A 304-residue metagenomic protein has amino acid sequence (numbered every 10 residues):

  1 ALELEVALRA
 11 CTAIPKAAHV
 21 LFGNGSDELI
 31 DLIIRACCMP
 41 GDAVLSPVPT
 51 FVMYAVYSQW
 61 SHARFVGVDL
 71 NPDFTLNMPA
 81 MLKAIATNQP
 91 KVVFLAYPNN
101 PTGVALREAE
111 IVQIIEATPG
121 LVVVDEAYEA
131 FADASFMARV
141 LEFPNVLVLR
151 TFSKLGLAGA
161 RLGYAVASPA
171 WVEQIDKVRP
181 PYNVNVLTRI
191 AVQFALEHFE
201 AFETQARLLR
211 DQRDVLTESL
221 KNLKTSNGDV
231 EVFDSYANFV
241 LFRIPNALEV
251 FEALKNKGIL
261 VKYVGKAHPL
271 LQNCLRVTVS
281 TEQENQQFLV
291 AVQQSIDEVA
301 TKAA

Functional and structural regions predicted by a protein language model:
A1-R9, N24, P98, V184: A structural motif shared across PLP-dependent enzymes of the aminotransferase-like
L2, H19, A36-L95: PLP-dependent aminotransferase-like
R9-L32: Short loop-beta-helix segment that forms the pyridoxal 5′-phosphate
P72-E126: Active-site phosphate-binding strand-loop segment of PLP-dependent enzymes
N145-K224, V232: PLP-dependent aminotransferase class I/II
V166, L241-R243, T278-S280: Short hydrophobic/aromatic beta-strand micro-patches that form the beta-sheet surface supporting nucleotide- or nucleic
R210, L223-K257: Conserved PLP-binding catalytic core of the aspartate aminotransferase-like
N256-K257, K266-A304: PLP-dependent enzyme catalytic core of the Aspartate aminotransferase-like
